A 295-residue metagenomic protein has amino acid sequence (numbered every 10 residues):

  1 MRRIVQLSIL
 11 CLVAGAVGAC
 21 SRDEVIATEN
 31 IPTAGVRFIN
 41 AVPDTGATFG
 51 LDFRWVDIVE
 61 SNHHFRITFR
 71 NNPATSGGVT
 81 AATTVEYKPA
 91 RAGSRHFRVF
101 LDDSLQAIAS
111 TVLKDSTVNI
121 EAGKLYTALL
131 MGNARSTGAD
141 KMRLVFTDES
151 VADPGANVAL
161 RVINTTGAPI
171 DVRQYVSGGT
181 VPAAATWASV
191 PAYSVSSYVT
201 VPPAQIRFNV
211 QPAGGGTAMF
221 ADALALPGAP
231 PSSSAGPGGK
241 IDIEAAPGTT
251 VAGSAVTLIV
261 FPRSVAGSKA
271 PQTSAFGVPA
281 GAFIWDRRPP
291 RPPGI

Functional and structural regions predicted by a protein language model:
M1-S8: Bacterial N-terminal signal peptides that target proteins for export
G15-A19: C-terminal motif of bacterial Sec signal peptides marking the signal peptidase cleavage site
C20-I295: Intrinsically disordered, low-complexity polar regions and short flexible loop motifs
